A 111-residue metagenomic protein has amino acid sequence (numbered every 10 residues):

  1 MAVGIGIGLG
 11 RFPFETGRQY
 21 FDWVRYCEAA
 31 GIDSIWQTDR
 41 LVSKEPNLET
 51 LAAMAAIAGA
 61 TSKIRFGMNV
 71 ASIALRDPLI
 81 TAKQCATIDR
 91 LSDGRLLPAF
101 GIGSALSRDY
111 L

Functional and structural regions predicted by a protein language model:
M1-T61, R65: N-terminal beta1-alpha1-beta2 module of alpha/beta enzyme domains
V3-E15, L75-L111: Flexible, glycine-rich active-site loops centered on histidine and acidic residues that chelate a metal or position
W36, G67, L97-A99: Conserved beta-strand positions in the central sheet of alpha/beta enzyme cores
R40, V70-S72, I102: Residue-level "edge-of-site" marker
K44, M68-R76: Active-site nucleophile and cofactor-binding loops and adjacent substrate-binding regions of central metabolic enzymes
A60, F66, A71, T87 (+1 more regions): Glycine-rich, flexible loop/turn motifs
